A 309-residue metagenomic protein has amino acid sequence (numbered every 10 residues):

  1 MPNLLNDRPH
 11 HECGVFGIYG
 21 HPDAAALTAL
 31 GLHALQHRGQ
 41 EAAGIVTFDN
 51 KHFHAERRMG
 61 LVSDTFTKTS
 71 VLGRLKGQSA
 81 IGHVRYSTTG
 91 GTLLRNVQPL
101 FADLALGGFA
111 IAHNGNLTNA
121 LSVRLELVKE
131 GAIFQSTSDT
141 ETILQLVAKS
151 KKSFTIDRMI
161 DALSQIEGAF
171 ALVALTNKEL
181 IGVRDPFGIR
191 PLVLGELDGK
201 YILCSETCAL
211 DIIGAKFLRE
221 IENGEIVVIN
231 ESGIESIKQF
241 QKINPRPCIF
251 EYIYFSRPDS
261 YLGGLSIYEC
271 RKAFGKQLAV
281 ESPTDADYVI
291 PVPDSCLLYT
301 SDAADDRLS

Functional and structural regions predicted by a protein language model:
M1-N223, V228-D287, V292-P293: Conserved short alpha-helical segments that host acidic/polar catalytic motifs at enzyme active sites
Y299-S309: Single conserved hydrophobic/aromatic residue that forms the stacking wall/gate of nucleotide- or nucleobase-binding
